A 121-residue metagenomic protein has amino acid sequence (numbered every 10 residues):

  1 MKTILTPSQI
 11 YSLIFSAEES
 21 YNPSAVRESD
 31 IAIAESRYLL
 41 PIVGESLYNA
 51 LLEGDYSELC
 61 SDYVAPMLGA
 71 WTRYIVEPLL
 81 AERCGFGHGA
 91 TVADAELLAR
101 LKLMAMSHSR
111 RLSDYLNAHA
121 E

Functional and structural regions predicted by a protein language model:
M1-V64, L79, F86-E121: Conserved short "hinge" loops at termini or chain/domain junctions
A65-A81: Short, hydrophobic/amphipathic alpha-helical patches that form generic packing surfaces within helical domains
